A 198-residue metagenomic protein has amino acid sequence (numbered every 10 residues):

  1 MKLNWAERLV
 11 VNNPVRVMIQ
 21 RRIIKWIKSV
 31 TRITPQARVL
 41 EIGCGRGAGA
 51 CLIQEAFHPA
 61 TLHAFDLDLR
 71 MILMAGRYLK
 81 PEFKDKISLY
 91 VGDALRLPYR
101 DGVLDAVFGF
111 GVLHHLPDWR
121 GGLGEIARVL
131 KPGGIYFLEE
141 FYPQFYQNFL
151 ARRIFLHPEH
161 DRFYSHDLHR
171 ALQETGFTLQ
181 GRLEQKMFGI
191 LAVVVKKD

Functional and structural regions predicted by a protein language model:
M1-R8: N-terminal, positively charged/glycine-rich alpha-helical extensions of SAM-dependent methyltransferases
V11, R16-Q20, F137-A192: C-terminal alpha-helical "lid/dimerization" subdomain adjacent to the S-adenosyl-L-methionine
V17-P35: Conserved alpha-helix/loop element of class I SAM-dependent methyltransferases that forms part of the SAM/SAH-binding
R38, G134-I135: Short glycine-centered segments of the SAM/dcSAM-binding site in methyltransferase folds
L40, R46-R96: Class I SAM-dependent methyltransferase SAM/SAH-binding core
F108: A conserved beta-strand element that flanks and buttresses the S-adenosyl-L-methionine
G111-V112: Short catalytic micro-motifs in class I SAM-dependent methyltransferases
R120-P132: A short glycine-rich, Lys/Arg-flanked "PGG" loop and its adjoining helix->strand segment in the class I
